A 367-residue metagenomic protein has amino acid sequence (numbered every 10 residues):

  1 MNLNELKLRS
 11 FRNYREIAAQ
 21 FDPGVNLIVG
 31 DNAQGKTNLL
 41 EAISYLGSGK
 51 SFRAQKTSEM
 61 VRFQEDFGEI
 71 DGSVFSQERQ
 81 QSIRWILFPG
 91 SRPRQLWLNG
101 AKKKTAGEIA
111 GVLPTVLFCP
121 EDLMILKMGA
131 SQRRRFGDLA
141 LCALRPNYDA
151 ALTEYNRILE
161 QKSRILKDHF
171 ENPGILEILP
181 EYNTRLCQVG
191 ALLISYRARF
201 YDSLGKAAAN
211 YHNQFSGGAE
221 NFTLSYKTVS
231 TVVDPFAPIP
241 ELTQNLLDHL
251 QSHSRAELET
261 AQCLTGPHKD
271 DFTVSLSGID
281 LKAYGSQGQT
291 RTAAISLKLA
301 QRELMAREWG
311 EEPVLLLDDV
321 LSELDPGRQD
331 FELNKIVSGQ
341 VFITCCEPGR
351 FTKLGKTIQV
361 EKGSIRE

Functional and structural regions predicted by a protein language model:
M1-D31, P173-V314, E323, G327 (+4 more regions): Conserved NTPase motor "head" modules and their coupling/switch loops across ABC/AAA+ ATPases, GTPases, and GHKL ATPases
F11, R15-L96, Y155, K167-P173 (+2 more regions): Conserved P-loop NTP-binding catalytic core
V25, I43, P120-D122, G278: ABC ATPase nucleotide-binding domain signature
N32, T37, K102, S131 (+2 more regions): Gly/Ser/Thr-rich beta-alpha loop segments that engage phosphate groups in nucleotides
S48-Q132, L141-L144, Y148, G205-N210 (+1 more regions): Nucleotide-state sensing region of NTPase/ATPase domains
E108-T115, C119-Q188, E367: A conserved P-loop NTPase coupling/switch region
T115-L117, V341, T357-Q359: Conserved beta-strand scaffold positions in the cores of enzyme catalytic domains, especially in NTP/NDP-utilizing
D318-V320: Walker B catalytic acidic pair
